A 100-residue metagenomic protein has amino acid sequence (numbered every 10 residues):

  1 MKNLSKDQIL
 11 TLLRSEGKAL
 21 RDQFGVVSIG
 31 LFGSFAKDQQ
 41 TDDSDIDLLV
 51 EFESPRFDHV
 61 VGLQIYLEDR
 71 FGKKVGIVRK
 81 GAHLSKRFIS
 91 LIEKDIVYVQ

Functional and structural regions predicted by a protein language model:
M1-S28, K37-D42, F52-Q100: Catalytic core of pol beta-like nucleotidyltransferases
L31: Conserved histidines in hydrophobic membrane contexts and catalytic metal-binding motifs
D47-V50: Short beta-strand->loop micro-motif that forms the acidic, two-metal-ion catalytic signature in nucleotide-processing
